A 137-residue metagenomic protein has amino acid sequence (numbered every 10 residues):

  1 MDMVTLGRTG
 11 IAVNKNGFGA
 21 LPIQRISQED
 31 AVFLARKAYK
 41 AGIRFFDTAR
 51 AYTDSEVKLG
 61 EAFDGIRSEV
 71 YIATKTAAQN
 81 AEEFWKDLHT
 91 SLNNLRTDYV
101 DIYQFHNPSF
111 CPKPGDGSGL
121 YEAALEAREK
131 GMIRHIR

Functional and structural regions predicted by a protein language model:
M1-V70, A123, E129: N-terminal binding-site loop/beta-alpha segment at the start of enzyme catalytic domains that lines or forms
L21, A49-A51, K75-Q79, F105-P108: Active-site beta-loop-alpha junctions enriched in small/polar residues
E29, Q79-R137: Glycine/proline-rich, positively charged, aromatic-decorated active-site loop/lid region on the catalytic face
F46, Y71-A73, R134-R137: Structural detector of well-ordered beta-strand residues that form the stable sheet scaffold of enzyme domains
G65-T76, E82-E83: N-terminal glycine-rich cofactor-binding segment that shapes the pocket for flavin-like pterin cofactors
